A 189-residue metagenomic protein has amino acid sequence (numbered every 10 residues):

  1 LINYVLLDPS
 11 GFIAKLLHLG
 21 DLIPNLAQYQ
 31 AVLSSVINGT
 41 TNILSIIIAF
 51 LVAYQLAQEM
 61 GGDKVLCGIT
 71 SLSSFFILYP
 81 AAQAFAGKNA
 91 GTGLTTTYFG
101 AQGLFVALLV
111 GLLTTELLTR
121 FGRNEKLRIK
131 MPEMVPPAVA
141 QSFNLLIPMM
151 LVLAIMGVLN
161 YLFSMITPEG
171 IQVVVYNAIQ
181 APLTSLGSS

Functional and structural regions predicted by a protein language model:
L1-P24, Y29-S189: Signature of multi-pass transmembrane helix bundles
